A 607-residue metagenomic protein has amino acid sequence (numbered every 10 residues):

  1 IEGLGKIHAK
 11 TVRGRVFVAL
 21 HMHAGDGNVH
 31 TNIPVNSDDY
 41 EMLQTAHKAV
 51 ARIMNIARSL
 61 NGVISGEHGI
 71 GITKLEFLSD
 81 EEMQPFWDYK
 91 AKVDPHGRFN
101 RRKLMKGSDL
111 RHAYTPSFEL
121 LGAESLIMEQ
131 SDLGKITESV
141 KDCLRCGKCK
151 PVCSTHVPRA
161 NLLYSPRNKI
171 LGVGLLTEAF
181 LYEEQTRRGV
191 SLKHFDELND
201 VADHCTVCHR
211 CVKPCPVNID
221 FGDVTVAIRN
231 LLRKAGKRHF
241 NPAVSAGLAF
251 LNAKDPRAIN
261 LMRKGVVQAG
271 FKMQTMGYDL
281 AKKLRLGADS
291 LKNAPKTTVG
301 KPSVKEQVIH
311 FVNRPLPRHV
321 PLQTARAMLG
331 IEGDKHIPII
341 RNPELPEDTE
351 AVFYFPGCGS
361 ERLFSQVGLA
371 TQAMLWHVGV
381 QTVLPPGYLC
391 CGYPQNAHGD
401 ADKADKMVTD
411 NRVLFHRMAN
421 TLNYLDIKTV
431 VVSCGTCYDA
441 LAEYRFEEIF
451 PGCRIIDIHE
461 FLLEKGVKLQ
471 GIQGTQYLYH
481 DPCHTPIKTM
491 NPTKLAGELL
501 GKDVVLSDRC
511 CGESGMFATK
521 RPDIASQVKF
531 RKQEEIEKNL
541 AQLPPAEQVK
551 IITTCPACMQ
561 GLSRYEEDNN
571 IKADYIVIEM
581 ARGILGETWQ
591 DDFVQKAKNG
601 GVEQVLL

Functional and structural regions predicted by a protein language model:
I1-D142, N168: Conserved glycine-rich FAD pyrophosphate-binding loop
I1-G14, F180-L192, D196, K282-V304: Charged, glycine/proline-rich intrinsically disordered loops and linkers
G5-R13, H21-N28, G66-L78, R102-S117 (+9 more regions): A glycine-rich phosphate-binding loop feature that marks nucleotide/adenosyl-phosphate handling sites
M105-K135, R167-D196, S365-Q366, P486-L495 (+1 more regions): Short, charged low-complexity linear segments at domain edges
L120-G122, H156-D196, N218-G247, V577: Non-heme iron-sulfur electron-transfer modules
I136-H156, F195-I219, D508-G512: Cysteine-centered iron-sulfur cluster-binding motifs in ferredoxin-type domains/subunits of redox enzymes
F180-T225, L248, P256-M262, P545-Q548 (+1 more regions): Long, charge-rich boundary regions
D223-L607: Iron-sulfur cluster-binding electron-transfer modules in prokaryotic oxidoreductases
